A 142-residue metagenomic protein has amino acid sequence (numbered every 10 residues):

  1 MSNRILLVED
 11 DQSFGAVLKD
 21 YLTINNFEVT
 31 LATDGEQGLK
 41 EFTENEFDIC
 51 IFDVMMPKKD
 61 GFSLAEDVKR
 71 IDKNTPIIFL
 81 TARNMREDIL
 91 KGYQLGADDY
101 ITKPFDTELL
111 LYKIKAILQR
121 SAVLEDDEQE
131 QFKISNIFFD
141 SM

Functional and structural regions predicted by a protein language model:
R4, A116-M142: Short, Lys/Arg-enriched segments at the junction into DNA-binding effector domains of transcriptional regulators
L6, L31-I49: Acidic, metal-coordinating helix/loop segments flanking the phosphotransfer/catalytic sites of two-component signaling
E9: Conserved acidic carboxylate
Q12-T30: Two-component/phosphorelay signaling modules centered on CheY-like receiver
D34, D60-S63: Acidic catalytic/metal-coordinating carboxylates
K40, F62-K73: Short amphipathic alpha-helix used as the core "switch/output" element in two-component signaling
P57, M85, K103: The feature encodes the CheY-like receiver
